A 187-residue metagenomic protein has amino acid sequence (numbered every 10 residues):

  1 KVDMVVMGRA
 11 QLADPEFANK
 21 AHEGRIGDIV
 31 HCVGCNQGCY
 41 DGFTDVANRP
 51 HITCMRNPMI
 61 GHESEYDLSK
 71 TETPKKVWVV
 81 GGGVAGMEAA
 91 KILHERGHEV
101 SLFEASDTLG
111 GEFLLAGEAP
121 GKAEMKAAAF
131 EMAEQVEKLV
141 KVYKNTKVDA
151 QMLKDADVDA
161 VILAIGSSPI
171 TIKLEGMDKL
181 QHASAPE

Functional and structural regions predicted by a protein language model:
V2-K20: Glycine-rich phosphate-binding active-site loops on the catalytic face of alpha/beta enzymes
A21-P74: Cysteine-cluster motifs in flexible loop/terminal segments that predominantly coordinate metals
E23-R25, E118-K122, L180: Short, hinge-like loop/turn segments at secondary-structure boundaries
N57-T71, Q135, V142-K144, I165 (+1 more regions): Glycine-rich dinucleotide-binding loop and its adjacent helix/turn
V79-K144, I170: Beta1-alpha1 glycine-rich phosphate/pyrophosphate-binding loop at the start of Rossmann-like nucleotide-binding domains
F103, V158-G166: Short hydrophobic core segments
K144-A156: A conserved short coil-to-beta-strand element within the FAD-binding core of flavoproteins
